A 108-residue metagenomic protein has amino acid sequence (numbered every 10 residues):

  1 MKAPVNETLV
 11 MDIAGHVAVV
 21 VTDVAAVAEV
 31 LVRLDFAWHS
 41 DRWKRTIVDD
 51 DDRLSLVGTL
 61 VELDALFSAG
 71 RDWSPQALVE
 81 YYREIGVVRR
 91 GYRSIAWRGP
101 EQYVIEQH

Functional and structural regions predicted by a protein language model:
M1-H108: Accessory DNA-engaging acidic/polar modules
